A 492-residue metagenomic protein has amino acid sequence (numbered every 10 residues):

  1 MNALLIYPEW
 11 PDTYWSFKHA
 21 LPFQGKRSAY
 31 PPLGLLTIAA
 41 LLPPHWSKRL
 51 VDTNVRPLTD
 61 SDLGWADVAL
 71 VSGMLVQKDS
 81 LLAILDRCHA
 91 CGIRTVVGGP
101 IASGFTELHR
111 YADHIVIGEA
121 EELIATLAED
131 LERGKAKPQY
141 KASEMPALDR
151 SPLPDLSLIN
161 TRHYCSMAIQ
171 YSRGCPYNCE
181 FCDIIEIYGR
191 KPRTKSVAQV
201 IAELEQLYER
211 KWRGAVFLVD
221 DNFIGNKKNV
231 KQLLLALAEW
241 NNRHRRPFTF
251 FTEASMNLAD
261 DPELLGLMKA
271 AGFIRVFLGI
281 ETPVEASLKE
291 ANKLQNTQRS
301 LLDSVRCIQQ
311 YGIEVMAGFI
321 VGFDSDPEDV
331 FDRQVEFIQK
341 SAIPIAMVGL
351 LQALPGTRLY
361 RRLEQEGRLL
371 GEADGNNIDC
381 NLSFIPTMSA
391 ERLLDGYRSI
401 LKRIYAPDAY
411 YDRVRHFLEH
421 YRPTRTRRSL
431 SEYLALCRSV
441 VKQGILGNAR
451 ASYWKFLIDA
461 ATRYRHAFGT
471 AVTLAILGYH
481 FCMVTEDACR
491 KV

Functional and structural regions predicted by a protein language model:
M1-W212: Acidic, low-complexity intrinsically disordered segments
N2-L5, D12, S47, D62 (+3 more regions): Radical SAM enzyme core and accessory elements
L5, V71, I117, L218-D220 (+2 more regions): Conserved beta-strand positions
W10-S16, S103-E107, K227-K228, A286-A291 (+3 more regions): Flexible glycine/acidic-rich beta-alpha junction loops that bind and position SAM and/or redox cofactors in anaerobic
S47, R94, I274, E314 (+1 more regions): Residue-level detector of anion-binding/catalytic polar loops
V51-V55, S143-S151, E314, D326-G349 (+1 more regions): A C-terminal junction/extension of Radical SAM enzymes
E107-T126, L267-R275, R333-V348: Structural recognition of alpha->loop->beta junctions
P152-M316, F323, P327-E336, E364 (+1 more regions): Radical SAM [4Fe-4S] cluster-binding motif and immediate context
